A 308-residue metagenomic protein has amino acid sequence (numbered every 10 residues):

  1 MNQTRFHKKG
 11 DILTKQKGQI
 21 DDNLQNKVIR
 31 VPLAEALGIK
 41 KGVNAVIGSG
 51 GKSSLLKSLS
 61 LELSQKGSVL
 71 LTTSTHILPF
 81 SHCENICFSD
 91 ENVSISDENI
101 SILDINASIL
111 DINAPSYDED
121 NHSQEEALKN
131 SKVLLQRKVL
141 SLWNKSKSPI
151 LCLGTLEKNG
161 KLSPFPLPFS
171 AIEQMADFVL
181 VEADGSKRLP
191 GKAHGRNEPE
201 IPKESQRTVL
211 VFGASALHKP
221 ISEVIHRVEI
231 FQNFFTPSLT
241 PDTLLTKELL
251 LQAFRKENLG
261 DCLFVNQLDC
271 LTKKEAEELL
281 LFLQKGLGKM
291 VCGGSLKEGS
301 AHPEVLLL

Functional and structural regions predicted by a protein language model:
M1-G42: Extreme N-terminal, non-catalytic leader segments that precede Walker-type/kinase nucleotide-binding cores
L33-L63: Walker A (P-loop) phosphate-binding motif
L61-D97, I109-N113, Y117-P149: N-terminal phosphate/diphosphate-binding loop that engages ATP/GTP or pyrophosphate donors across diverse enzyme folds
C152-A193: Phosphate-binding/switch loop-helix module in NTP-utilizing enzymes
N197-A216: Inter-motif core of Ras-like GTPase G domains
G213-A214, C262-K274, G293-G299: G-domain G4 guanine-recognition motif of GTPases
T240-E257, K273-L281: A short, acidic, amphipathic alpha-helical segment used as a generic capping/interface helix at domain edges
F282-L308: Canonical P-loop GTPase G-domain recognition
